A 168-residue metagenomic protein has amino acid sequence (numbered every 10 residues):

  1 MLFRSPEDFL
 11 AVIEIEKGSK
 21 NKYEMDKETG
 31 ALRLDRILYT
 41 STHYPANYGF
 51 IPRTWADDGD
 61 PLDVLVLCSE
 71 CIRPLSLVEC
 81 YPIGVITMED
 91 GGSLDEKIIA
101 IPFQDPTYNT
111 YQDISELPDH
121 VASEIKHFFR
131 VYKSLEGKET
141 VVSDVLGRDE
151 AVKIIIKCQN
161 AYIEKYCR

Functional and structural regions predicted by a protein language model:
P6-G49, R53-L67, P74-L77: Betabetaalpha-Me/HNH-type nuclease active-site subdomain
Y23, Y39, Y44, Y48 (+5 more regions): Sequence-level detector for tyrosine residue identity
L32-I37, W55-D57, C71-R73, I86-E89 (+2 more regions): Short, surface-exposed linear patches
S41, G49, A56, C80 (+4 more regions): Small-side-chain structural scaffolding
R53-A56, L67-S69, H127-S134: Short, intrinsically disordered, mixed-charge
P61-E116: Short, structured beta-strand-loop surface elements
A100, Q104-R168: C-terminal, well-folded lobe of enzymatic/effector domains
